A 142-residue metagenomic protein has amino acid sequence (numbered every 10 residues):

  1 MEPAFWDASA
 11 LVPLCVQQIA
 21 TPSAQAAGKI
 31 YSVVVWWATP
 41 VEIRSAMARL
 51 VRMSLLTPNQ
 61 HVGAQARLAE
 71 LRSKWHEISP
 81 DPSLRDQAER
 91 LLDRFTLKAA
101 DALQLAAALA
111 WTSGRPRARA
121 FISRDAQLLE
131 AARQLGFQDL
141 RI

Functional and structural regions predicted by a protein language model:
M1-E2, I30-V33, K74-H76, R115-A120: Short active-site oxyanion
M1-P40, L50-G63, F137: Short, well-structured N-terminal submotif of metal-dependent ribonuclease cores
E2-P3, A106, A110-I142: Acidic, PIN/NYN-like endoribonuclease modules and their adjacent C-terminal/linker elements
W6, V35, S79, A99-A102 (+1 more regions): Short beta-strand scaffold positions
A10-L11, T39, L84, Q104 (+1 more regions): Alpha-helix capping/helix-boundary segments
S45-R52, L109-A110: Short glycine/serine- and small hydrophobic-enriched flexible loop segments
A69-F95, A102-A107: Acidic catalytic patch
